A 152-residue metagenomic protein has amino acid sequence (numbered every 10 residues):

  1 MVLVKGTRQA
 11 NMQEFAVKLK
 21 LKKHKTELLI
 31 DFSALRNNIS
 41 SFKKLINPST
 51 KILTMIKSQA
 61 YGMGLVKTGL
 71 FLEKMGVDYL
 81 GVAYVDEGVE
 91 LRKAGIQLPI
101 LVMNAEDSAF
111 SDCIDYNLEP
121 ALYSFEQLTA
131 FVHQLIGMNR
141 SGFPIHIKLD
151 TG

Functional and structural regions predicted by a protein language model:
M1-N37, K44, A83-V85: ATP-dependent carboxylate-amine ligase
L29, S33-R36, T50-G152: Active-site-proximal beta-alpha core segment in soluble small-molecule metabolic enzymes
N47: Short conserved AdoMet
